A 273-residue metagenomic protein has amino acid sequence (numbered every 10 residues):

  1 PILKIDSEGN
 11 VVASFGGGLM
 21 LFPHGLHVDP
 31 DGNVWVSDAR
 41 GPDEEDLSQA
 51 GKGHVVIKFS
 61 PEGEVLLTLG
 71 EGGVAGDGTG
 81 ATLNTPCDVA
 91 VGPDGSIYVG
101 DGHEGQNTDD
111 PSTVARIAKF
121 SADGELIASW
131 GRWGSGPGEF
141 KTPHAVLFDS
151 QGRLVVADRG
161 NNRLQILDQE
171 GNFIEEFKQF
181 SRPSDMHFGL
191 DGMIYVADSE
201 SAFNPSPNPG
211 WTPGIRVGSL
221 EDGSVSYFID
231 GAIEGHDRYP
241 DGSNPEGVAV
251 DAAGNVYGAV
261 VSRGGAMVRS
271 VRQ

Functional and structural regions predicted by a protein language model:
P1-Q273: Sequence-structural signature of mature extracellular/luminal beta-sheet repeat domains, prominently beta-propellers
